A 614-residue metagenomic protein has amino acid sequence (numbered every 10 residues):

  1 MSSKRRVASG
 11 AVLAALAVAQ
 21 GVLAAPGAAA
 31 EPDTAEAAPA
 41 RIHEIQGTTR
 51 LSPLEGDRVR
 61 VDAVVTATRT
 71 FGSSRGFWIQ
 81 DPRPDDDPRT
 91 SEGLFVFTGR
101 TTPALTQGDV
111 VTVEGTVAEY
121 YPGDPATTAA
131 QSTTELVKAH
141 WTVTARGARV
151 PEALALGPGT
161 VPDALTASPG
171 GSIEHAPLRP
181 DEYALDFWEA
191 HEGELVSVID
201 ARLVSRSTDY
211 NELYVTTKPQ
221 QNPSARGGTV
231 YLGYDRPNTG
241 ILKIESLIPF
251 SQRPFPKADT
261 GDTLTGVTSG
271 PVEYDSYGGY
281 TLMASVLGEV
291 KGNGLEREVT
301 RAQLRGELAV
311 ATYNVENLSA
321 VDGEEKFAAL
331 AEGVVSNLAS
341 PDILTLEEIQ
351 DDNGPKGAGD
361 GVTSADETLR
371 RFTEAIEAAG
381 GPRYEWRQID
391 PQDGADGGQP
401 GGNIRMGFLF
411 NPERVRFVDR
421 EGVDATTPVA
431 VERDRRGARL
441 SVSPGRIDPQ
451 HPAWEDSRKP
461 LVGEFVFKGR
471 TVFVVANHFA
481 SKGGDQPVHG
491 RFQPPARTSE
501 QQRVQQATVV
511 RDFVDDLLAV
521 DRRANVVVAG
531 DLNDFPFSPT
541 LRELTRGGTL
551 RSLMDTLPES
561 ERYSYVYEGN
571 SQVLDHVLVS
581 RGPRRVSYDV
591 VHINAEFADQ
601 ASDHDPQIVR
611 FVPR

Functional and structural regions predicted by a protein language model:
M1-P32: Secretory targeting and sorting signals
A24, H43-Q46, Q350, V566-E568: Generic, ordered loop/turn and secondary-structure boundary motif
G27, L136, L203-V204, R416-V418 (+1 more regions): A broad structural signal for short, well-ordered beta-strand segments within beta-sheet-rich domains
E31-Y313, N317-S340, A425-V429, G437-K459 (+2 more regions): Extended non-catalytic accessory segments flanking core domains
Q220, F250, T281-R614: Divalent cation-coordinating acidic motifs and surrounding scaffolds that mediate Ca2+/Mg2+/Mn2+/Zn2+-dependent binding
